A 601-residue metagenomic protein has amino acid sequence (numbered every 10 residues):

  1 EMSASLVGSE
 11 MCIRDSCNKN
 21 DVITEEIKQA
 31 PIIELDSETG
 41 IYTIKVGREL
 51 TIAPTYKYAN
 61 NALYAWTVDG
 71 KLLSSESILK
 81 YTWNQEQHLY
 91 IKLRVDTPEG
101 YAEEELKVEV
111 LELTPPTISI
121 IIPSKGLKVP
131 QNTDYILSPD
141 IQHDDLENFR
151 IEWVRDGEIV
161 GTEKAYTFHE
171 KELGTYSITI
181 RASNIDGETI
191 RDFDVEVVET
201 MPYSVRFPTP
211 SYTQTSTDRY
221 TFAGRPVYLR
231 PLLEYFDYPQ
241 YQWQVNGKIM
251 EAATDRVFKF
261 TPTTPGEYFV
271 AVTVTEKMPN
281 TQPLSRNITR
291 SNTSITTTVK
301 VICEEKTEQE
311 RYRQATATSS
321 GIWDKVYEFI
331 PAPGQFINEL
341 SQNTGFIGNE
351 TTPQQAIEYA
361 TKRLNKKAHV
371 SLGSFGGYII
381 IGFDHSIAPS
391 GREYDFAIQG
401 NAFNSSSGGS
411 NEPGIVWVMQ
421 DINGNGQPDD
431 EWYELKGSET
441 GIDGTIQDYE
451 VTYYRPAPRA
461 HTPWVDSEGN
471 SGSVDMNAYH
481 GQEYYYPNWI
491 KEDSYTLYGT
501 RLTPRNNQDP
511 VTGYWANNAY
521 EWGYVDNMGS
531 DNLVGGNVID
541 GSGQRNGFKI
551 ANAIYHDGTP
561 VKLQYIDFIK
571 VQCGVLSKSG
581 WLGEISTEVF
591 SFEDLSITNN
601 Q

Functional and structural regions predicted by a protein language model:
E1-G8, I13-D15: Single conserved hydrophobic/aromatic residue that forms the stacking wall/gate of nucleotide- or nucleobase-binding
T24-T39, L113-S124, T200-T215: Proline-enriched interdomain boundary motifs that mark the N-terminal boundary and often initiate the first structured
V46-Y56, N132-Q142, Y220-L233: A short beta-strand segment in extracellular, disulfide-stabilized domains
Y58-A65, D144-E152, Y235-Q242: Solvent-exposed loop segments of extracellular immunoglobulin-like
A65-T82, E152-H169, Q244-T261: Surface-exposed, flexible coil segments in extracellular/virion-facing regions
T298-E412, K436-Q601: A domain-level signal for the mature, folded cores of soluble proteins
I422-E431, Q447-Y449: Acidic, glycine-anchored loop motifs typical of Ca2+
